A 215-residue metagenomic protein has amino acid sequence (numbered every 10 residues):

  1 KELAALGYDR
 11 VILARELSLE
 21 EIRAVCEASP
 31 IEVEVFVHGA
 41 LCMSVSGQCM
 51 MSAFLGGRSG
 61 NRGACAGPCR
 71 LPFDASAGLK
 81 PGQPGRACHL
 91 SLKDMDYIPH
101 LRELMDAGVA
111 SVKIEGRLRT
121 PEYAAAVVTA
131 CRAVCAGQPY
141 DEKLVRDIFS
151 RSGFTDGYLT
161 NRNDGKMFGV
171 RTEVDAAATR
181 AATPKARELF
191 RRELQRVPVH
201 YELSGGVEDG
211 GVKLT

Functional and structural regions predicted by a protein language model:
E2-A4, Y8-T215: Surface-exposed amphipathic alpha-helical tracts and adjacent flexible/coil segments at the periphery of soluble enzymes
